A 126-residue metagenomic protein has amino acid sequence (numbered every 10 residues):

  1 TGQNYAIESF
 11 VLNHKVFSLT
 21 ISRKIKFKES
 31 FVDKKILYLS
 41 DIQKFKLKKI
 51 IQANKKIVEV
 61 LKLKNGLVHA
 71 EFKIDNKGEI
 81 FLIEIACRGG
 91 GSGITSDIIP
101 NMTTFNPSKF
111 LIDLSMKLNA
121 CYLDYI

Functional and structural regions predicted by a protein language model:
T1-I80: Internal nucleotide-binding/catalytic subdomain
K48-A70, N76, A86-I126: Active-site "cap" helix and flanking loop/linker of ATP-utilizing ligase/carboxylase catalytic domains
